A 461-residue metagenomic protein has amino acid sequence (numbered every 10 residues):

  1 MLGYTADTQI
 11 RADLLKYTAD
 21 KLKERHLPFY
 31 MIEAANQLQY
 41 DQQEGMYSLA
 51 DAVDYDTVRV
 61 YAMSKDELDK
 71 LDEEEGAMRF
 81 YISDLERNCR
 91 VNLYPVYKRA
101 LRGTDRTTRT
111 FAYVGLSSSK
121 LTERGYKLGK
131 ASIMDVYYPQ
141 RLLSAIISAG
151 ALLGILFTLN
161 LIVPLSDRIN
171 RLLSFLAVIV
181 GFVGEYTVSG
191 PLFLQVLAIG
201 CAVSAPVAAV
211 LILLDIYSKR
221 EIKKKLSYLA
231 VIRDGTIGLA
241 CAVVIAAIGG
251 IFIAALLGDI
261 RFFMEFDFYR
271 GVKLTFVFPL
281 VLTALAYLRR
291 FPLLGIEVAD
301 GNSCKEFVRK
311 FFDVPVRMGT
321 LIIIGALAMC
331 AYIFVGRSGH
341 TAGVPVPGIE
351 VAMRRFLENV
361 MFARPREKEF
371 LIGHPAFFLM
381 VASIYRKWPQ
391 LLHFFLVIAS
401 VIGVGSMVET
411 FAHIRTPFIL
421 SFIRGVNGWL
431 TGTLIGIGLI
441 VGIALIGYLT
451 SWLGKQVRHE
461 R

Functional and structural regions predicted by a protein language model:
M1-R141: Soluble extramembrane regions of membrane proteins in the secretory/endomembrane system
I146-R461: Alpha-helical transmembrane segments of integral membrane proteins
